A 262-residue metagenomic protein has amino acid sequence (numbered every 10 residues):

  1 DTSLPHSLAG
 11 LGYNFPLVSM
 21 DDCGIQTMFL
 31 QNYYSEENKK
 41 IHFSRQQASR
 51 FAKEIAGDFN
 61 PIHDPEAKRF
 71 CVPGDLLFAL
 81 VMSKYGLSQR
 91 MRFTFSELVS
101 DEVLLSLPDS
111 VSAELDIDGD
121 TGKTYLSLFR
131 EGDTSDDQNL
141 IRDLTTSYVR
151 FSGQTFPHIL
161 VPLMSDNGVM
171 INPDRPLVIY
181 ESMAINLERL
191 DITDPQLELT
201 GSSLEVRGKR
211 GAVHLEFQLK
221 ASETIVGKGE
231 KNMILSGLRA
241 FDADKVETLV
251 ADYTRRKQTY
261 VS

Functional and structural regions predicted by a protein language model:
D1-T27: N-terminal amphipathic/basic-hydrophobic helices that include classical n-h-c signal peptides and signal-anchor
T2-L4, A9, G86, V206 (+1 more regions): Residue-level marker of positions within ordered structural domains that often coincide with functionally constrained
S19-A52, V99, D109-M170, R175-Q196 (+1 more regions): HotDog/MaoC-like acyl-thioester-processing domains
F29-Q89: N-terminal ordered "arm"
N60, L104, G168-M170: Glycine-centered secondary-structure boundary/capping sites
V72-L115: Extended, compositionally biased flexible segments
L199: Short tryptophan-centered beta-strand motifs in secreted/extracellular beta-sheet-rich domains of glycan-recognition
